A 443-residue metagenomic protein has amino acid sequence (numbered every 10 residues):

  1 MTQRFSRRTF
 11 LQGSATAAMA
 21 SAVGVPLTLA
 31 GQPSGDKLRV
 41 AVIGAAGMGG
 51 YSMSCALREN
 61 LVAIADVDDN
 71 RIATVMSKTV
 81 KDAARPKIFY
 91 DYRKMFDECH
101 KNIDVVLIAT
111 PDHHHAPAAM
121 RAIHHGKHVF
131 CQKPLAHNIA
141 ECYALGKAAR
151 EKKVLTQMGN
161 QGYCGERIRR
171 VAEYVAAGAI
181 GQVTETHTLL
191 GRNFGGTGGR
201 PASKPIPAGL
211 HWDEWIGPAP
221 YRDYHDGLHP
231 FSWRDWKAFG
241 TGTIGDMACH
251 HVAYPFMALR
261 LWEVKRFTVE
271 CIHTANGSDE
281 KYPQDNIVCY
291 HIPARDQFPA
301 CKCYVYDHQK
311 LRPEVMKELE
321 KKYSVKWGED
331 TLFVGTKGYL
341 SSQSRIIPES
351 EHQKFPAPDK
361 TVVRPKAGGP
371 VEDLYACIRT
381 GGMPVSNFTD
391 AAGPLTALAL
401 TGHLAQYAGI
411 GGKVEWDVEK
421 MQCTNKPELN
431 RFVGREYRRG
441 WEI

Functional and structural regions predicted by a protein language model:
M1-A18: N-terminal secretory signal peptides and thylakoid transit peptides that target proteins across membranes
A17-D82, G162-G165, V175, P255: N-terminal Rossmann-like dinucleotide-binding module
V62, D104, T184: Conserved acidic residues
R85-I103, I108: A structured beta-alpha segment of the ubiquitous adenosine-cofactor-binding alpha/beta core
F89, A109-H114, L135-H137, Q161-G165 (+2 more regions): Short, solvent-exposed turn/loop segments enriched in Gly/Ser/Thr/Pro and often Arg
P111-D112, A116-C164, G178, G411: Beta-strand-loop-alpha-helix segment that lines the small-molecule cofactor/substrate pocket of alpha/beta enzymes
R170, Q182, H187-L189, N193-D390 (+1 more regions): Contiguous beta-strand/loop segments that form the cofactor/metal-binding neighborhood of enzyme cores
